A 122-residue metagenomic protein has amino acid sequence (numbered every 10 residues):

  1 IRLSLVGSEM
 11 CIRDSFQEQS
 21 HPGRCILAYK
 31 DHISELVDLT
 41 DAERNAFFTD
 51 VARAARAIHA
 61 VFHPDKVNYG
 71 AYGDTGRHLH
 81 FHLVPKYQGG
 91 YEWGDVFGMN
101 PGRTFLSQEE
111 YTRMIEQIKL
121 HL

Functional and structural regions predicted by a protein language model:
I1-I12: Single conserved hydrophobic/aromatic residue that forms the stacking wall/gate of nucleotide- or nucleobase-binding
R13-D14, K66-G70: A short linear hydrophobic-aromatic micro-motif
E18-H21: Short, flexible loop/turn motifs enriched in small residues
I26, K30-F48, M99-S107: Short histidine-centered catalytic/ligand-binding loop motif
Y29, F81-L83, I118: A structural signal for short, well-ordered beta-strand segments
E43-A60, E110-R113: Long, well-ordered alpha-helical scaffolding segments within enzyme catalytic domains, especially pronounced
K66, D74-G98: Histidine-centered divalent-metal-coordination microenvironment in nucleic-acid enzymes
Y87-L122: C-terminal helix-cap and adjacent tail motif
